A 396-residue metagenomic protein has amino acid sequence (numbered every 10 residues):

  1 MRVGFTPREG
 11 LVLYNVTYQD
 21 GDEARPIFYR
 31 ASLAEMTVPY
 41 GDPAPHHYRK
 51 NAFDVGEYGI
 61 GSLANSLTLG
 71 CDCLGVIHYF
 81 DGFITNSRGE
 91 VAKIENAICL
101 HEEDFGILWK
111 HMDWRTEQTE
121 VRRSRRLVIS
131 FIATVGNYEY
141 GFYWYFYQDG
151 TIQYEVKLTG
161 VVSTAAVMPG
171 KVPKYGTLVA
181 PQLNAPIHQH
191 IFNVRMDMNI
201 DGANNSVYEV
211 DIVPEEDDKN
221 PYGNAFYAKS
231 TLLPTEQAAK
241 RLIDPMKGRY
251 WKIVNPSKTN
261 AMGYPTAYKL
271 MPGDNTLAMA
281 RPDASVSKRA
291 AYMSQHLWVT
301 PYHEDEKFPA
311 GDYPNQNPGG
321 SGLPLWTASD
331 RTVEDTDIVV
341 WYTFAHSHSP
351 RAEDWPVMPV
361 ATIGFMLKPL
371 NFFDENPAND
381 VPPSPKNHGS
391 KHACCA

Functional and structural regions predicted by a protein language model:
M1-T151, K157, V161-P173, T177-A396: Extended effector regions of multi-domain proteins
